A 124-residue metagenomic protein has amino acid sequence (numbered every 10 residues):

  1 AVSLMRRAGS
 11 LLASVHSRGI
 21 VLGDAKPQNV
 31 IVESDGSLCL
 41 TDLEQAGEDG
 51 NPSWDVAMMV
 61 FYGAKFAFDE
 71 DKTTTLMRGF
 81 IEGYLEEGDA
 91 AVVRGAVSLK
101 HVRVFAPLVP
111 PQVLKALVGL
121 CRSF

Functional and structural regions predicted by a protein language model:
A8-V15: Conserved hydrophobic alpha-helix
S17-P27: Catalytic-loop of the protein kinase fold
V30-V32: Hydrophobic residue at the +6 position relative to the catalytic HRD Asp in the kinase catalytic loop
C39-D42: Pre-DFG segment of protein kinase catalytic domains
E44-F124: C-lobe/activation-segment region of protein kinase-like
